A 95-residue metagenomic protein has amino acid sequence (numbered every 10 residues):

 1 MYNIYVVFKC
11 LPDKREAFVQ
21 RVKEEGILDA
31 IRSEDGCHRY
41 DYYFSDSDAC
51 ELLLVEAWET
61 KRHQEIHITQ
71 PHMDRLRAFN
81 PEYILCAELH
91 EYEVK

Functional and structural regions predicted by a protein language model:
Y2, H38-C50, L76-K95: Glycine-rich beta-strand-turn "strand-cap" elements at beta-sheet edges
Y2-K9, R39-I68: Short, well-ordered beta-strand segments in beta-rich or mixed alpha/beta enzyme and ligand-binding folds
L11, T69-H72, L85: Charged, amphipathic alpha-helical interaction segments
L11-D13, V94: Generic structural motif
K14-C37, H72-R75: Short amphipathic alpha-helical segments
V22, H67-I68, R77-N80: Short, flexible helix/strand-to-coil boundary loops that buttress conserved ligand/catalytic motifs in alpha/beta
